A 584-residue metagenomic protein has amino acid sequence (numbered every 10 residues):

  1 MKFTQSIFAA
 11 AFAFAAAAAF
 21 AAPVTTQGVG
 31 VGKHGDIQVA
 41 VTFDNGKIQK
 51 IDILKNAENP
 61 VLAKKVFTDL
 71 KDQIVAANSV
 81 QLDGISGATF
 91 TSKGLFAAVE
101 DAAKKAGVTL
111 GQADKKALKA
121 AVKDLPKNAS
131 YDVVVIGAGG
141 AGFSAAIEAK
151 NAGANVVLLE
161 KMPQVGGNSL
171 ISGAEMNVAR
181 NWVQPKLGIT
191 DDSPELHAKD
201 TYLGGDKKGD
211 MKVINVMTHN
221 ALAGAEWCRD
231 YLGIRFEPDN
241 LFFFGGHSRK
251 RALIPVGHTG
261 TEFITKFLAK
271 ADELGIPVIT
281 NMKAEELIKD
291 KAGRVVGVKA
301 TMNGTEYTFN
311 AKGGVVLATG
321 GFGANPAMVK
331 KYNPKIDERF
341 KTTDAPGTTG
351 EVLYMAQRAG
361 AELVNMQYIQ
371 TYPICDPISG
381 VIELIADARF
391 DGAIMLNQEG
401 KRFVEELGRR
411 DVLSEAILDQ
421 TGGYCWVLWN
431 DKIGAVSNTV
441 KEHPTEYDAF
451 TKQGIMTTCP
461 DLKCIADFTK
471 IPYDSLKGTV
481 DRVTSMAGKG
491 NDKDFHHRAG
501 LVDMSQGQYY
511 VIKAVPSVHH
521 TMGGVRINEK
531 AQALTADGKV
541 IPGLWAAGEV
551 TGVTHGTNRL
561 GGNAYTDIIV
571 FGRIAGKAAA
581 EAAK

Functional and structural regions predicted by a protein language model:
A22-A117: Active-site- and interface-proximal helix/loop "cap" or "latch" segments in soluble metabolic and energy-transducing
V122-A141, V157: Beta1/beta-strand and adjacent pyrophosphate-binding region of the FAD-binding site in flavoprotein oxidoreductases
N151-I171: Glycine-rich FAD pyrophosphate-binding loop
Q164-P277, N281-E286, M395-F403, L407-G408 (+4 more regions): Conserved N-terminal/central alpha/beta ligand/cofactor-binding core
P255-G313, L353, Q357-A359: Helical element adjacent to the flavin cofactor pocket in flavoenzyme catalytic cores
E286, S475-N558: A glycine-rich dinucleotide-binding beta-alpha-beta segment and adjacent secondary-structure elements that constitute
N303-T305, N310-D376, I382, F571-I574: Glycine-rich loop(s) and the adjacent beta-strand/alpha-helix scaffold that form part
T349, L353-I471: An anion/pyrophosphate-binding glycine-rich loop and adjacent beta-alpha core in soluble alpha-beta enzymes
